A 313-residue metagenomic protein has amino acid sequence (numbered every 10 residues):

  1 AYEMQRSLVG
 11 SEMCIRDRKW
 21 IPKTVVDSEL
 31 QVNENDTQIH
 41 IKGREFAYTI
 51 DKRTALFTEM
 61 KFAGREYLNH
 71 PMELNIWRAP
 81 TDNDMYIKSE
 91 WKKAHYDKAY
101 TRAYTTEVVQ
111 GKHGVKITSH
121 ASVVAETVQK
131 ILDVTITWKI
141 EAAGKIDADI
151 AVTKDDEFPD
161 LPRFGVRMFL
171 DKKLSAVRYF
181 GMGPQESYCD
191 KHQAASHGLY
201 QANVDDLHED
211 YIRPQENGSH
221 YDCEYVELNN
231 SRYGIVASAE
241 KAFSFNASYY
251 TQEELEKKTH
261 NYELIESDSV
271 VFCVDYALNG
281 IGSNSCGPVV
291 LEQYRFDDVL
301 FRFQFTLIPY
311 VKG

Functional and structural regions predicted by a protein language model:
Y2-G10, C14-I15: Single conserved hydrophobic/aromatic residue that forms the stacking wall/gate of nucleotide- or nucleobase-binding
R18-G313: Beta-strand/loop-rich accessory regions of lumenal/periplasmic or secreted enzymes, predominantly carbohydrate-active
